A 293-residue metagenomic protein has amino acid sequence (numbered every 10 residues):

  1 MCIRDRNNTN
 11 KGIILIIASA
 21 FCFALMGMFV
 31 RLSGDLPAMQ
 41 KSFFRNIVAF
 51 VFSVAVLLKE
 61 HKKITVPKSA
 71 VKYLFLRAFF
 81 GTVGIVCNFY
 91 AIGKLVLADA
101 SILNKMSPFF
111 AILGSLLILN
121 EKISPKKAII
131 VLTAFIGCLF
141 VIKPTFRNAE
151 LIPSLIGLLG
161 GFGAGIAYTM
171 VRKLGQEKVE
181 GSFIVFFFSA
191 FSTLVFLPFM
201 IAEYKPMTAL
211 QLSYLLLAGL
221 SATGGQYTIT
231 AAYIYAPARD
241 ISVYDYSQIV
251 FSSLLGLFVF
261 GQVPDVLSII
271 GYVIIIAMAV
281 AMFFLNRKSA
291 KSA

Functional and structural regions predicted by a protein language model:
R4-F21, F50-L76, P125, A149 (+5 more regions): Membrane-interface interhelical linkers
R4-Q40, A149-K173, S292-A293: Glycine-/small-residue-enriched transmembrane alpha-helix faces in small-molecule transporters and effluxers
A20-A24, V54, A78, T82-V86 (+8 more regions): Hydrophobic/small/kink-forming positions within alpha-helical transmembrane segments of polytopic membrane proteins
M26, V48-F50, L76-C87, V131-V141 (+2 more regions): Small-residue-rich segments of transmembrane alpha-helices in multi-pass membrane proteins, especially helix faces
A38-A49, Y90-S107, E150-G163, T208-A222 (+2 more regions): Structural signature of hydrophobic alpha-helical transmembrane segments
Y90, S107-I129, V250-I269: C-terminal transmembrane-helix exit sites in multi-pass transporters
S101-M106, K178-F188, Q226-L257: Helix-helix packing/entry segments at the starts of transmembrane helices
K126-K143, L267-N286: Hydrophobic transmembrane alpha-helices of multi-pass small-molecule transport proteins
